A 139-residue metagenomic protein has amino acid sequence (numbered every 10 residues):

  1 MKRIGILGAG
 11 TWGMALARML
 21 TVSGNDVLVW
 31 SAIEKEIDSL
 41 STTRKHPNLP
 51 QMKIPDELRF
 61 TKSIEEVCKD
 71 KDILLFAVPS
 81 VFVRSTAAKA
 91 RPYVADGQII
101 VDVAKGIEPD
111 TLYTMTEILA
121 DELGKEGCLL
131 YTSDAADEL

Functional and structural regions predicted by a protein language model:
M1-M52, K89: NAD(P)+-binding Rossmann beta1-loop-alpha1 motif at the extreme N-terminus of oxidoreductases
G13-L16, F82-T86, L112: Short glycine/serine/threonine-rich phosphate/pyrophosphate-binding segments that cradle anionic phosphate groups
P55, F60-P92, I99: Rossmann-like NAD(P)-binding element
V94-D110: ADP-ribose/adenylate-binding Rossmann-like module
D102, G127-Y131: General beta-strand structural signal in soluble alpha/beta enzymes
G106-G127: Rossmann-fold NAD(P)-binding glycine/threonine-rich loop
Y131-L139: Single conserved hydrophobic/aromatic residue that forms the stacking wall/gate of nucleotide- or nucleobase-binding
